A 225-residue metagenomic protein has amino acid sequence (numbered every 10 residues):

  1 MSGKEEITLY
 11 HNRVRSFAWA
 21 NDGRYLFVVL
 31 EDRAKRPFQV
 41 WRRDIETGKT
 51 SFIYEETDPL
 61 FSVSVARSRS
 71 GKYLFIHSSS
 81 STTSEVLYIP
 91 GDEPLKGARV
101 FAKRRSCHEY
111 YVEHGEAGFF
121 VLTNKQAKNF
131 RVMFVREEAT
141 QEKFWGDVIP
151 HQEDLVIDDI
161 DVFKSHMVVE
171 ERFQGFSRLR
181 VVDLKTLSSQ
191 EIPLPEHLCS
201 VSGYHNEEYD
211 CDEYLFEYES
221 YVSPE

Functional and structural regions predicted by a protein language model:
M1-E225: Peripheral, non-catalytic segments that deliver or gate enzyme domains
